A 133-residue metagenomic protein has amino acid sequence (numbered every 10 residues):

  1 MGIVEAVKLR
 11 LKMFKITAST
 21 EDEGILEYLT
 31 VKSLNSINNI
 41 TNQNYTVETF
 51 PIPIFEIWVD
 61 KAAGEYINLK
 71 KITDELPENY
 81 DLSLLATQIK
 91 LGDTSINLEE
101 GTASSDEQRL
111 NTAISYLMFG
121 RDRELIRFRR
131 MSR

Functional and structural regions predicted by a protein language model:
M1-E56, E107-R133: Conserved short "hinge" loops at termini or chain/domain junctions
L29, I54-K70: Solvent-exposed aromatic/hydrophobic patches embedded in short alpha-helical segments
G64-R133: Short loop/turn elements at secondary-structure junctions
